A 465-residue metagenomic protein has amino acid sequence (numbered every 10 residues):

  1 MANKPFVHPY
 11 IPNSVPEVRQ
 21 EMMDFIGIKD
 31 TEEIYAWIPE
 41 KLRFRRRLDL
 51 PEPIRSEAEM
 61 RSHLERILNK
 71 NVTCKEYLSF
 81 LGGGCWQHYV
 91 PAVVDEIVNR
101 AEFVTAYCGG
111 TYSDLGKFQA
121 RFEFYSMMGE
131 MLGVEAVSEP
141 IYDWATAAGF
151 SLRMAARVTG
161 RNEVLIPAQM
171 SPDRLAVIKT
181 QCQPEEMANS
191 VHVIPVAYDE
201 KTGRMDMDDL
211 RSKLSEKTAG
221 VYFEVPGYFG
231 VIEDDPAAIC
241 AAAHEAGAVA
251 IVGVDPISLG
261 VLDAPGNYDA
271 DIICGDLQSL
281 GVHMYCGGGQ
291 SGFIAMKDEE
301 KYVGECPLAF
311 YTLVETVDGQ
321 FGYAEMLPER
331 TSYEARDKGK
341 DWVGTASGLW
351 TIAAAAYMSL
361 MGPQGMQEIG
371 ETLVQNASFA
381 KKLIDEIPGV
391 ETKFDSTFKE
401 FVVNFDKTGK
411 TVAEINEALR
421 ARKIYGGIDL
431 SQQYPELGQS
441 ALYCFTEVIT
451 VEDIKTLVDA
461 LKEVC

Functional and structural regions predicted by a protein language model:
M1-V15, R19-M22, G319-Q320: Charged, compositionally biased N-terminal leader segments and the immediate start of the first structured element
Y10-I11, T146-G322, P388, T392 (+6 more regions): Conserved PLP-enzyme active-site core in the AAT-like
E17, A36-E123, G129: N-terminal entrance/gating region of PLP-dependent enzymes' catalytic architecture
K29-L42, L48, A270-G275: TRNA-binding/sensing appendages of the translation machinery
T111, G129-G149: Short loop-beta-helix segment that forms the pyridoxal 5′-phosphate
T111-R121, V137, I141, F229 (+1 more regions): Short acidic-aromatic active-site loops that bind/stabilize oxyanions
L280-F394: Active-site C-terminal subdomain of aminotransferase-like
Q364-T456: Conserved C-terminal alpha-helix-loop-beta "cap" of PLP-dependent enzymes that closes/shapes the active-site mouth
